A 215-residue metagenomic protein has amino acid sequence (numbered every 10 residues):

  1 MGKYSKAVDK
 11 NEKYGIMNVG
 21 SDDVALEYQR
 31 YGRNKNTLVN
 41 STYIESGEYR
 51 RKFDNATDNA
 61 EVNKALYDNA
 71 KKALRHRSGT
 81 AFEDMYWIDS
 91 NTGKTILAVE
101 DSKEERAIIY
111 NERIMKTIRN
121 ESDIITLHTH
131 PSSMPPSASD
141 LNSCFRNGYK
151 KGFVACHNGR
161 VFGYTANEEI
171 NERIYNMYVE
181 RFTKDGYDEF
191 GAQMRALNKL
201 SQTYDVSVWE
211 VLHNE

Functional and structural regions predicted by a protein language model:
G2-E61: Extreme N-terminal leader/targeting regions
S5, D9-Y14, N18, S41-Y43 (+2 more regions): Active-site or metal-binding loop neighborhoods of secreted/extracellular toxin and effector enzymes
E12, D22, E100-G148, H157: Short HxH-centered metal-ligating active-site micro-motif
A56-A73, M134-S139: Charged, amphipathic alpha-helical segments
R77-A81: A short catalytic or substrate-binding loop motif that flags glycine-/basic-rich loops and adjacent residues that bind
E83-N91, F153-A155: Short beta-strand scaffold segments in enzyme catalytic cores
T92, N147-K150: Short, solvent-exposed coil/turn segments at beta-strand boundaries
K94-Y110, F162-E168, N176: Short amphipathic beta-strand/extended segments with alternating polar/hydrophobic composition
